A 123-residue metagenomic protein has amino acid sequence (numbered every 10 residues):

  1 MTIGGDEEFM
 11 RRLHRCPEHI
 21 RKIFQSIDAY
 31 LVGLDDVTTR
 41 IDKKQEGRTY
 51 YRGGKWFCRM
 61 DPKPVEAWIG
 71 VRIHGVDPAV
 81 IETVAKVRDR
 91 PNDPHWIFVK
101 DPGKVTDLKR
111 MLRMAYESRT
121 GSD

Functional and structural regions predicted by a protein language model:
M1-C16: A short, surface-exposed helix-loop junction/capping segment
R12, Y30, M111, A115: Residues that form generic nucleotide/phosphate-binding pockets
H14, E18, V99-P102: Charge-dense, low-complexity intrinsically disordered segments
P17-T38: Amphipathic alpha-helical segments
T39-W96: Short, conserved beta-strand/beta-arch hydrophobic-aromatic motifs that form part of recognition grooves or interface
D89-D123: Well-ordered alpha/beta subsegment
